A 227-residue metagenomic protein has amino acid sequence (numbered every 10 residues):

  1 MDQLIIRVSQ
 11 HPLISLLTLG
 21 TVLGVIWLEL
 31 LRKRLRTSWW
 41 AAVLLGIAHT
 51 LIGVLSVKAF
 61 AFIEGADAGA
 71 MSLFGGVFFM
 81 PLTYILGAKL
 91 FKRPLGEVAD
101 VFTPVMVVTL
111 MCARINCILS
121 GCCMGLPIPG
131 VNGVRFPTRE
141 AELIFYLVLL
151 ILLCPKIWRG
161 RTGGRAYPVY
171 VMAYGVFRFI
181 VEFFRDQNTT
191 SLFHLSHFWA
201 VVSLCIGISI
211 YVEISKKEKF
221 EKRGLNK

Functional and structural regions predicted by a protein language model:
M1-K227: Hydrophobic, membrane-interfacing alpha helices
